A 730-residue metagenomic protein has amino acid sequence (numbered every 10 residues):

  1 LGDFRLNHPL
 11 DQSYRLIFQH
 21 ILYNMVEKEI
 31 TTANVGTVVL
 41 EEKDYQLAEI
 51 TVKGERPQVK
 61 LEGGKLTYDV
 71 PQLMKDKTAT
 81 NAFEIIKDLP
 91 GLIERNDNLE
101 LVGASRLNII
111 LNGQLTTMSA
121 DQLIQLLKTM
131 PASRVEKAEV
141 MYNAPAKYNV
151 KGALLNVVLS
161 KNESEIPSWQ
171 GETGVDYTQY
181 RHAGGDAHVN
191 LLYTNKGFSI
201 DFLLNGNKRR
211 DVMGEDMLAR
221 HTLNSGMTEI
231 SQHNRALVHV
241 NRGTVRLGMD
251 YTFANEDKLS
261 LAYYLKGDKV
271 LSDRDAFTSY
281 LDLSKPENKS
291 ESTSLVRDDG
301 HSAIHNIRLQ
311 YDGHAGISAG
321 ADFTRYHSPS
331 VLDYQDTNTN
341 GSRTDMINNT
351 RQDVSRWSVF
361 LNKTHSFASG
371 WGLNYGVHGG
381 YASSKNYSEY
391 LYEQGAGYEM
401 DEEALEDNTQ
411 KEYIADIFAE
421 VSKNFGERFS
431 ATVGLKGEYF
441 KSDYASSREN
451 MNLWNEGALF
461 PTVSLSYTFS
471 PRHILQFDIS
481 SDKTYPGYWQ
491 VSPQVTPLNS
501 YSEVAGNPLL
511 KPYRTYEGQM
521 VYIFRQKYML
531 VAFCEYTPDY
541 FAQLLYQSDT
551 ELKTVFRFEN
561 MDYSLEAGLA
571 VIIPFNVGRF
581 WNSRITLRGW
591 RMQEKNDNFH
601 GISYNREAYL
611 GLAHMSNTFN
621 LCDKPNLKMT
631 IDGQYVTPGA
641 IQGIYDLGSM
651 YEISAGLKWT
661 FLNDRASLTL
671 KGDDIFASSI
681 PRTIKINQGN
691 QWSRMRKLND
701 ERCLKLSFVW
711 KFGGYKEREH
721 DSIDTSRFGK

Functional and structural regions predicted by a protein language model:
G2-H8, Q125: Short, surface-exposed beta-strand/beta-hairpin micro-motifs centered on an aromatic residue
S13-E29: A short, solvent-exposed loop/turn motif at the edges and junctions of modular extracellular/periplasmic domains
D44, E49, E55-S279, S294-H327 (+13 more regions): Membrane-proximal, glycine/serine-rich, low-complexity loop/turn segments characteristic of large bacterial
G152, M213-M227, S272-K289, P329-N340 (+11 more regions): Outer-membrane beta-barrel translocator domains and adjoining extracellular loop/strand segments of Gram-negative
G152-A153, L159-V175, G243-L247, D268 (+6 more regions): Surface-exposed extracellular loop regions of Gram-negative outer-membrane beta-barrel proteins
Q179-R181, L237-N241, R297-A303, N349-S355 (+8 more regions): Replace "Gram-negative outer membrane beta-barrel proteins" with "bacterial and organellar outer membrane beta-barrel
R356-S358, K511, E517, L530-G589 (+1 more regions): Outer membrane beta-barrel strand-and-loop segments of large Gram-negative receptors, especially TonB-dependent
A613-F661, A666, D673-K685, G689-W692: C-terminal beta-barrel architecture of Gram-negative outer-membrane proteins
